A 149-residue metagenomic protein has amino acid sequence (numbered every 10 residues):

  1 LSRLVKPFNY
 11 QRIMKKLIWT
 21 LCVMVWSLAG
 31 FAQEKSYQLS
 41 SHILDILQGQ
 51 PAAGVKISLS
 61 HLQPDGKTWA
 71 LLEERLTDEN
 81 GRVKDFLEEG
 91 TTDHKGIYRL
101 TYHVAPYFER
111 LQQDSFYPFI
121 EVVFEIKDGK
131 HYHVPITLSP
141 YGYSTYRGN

Functional and structural regions predicted by a protein language model:
K6, Q11-L17: Positively charged n-region of N-terminal signal peptides that target proteins for export
W19-A53, H61, Y143-N149: Beta-strand-rich domain onsets/edges
Q38, K95-N149: Feature of secretome-associated and extracellular-like proteins
K56, H61, L87-E89, Y102-P106 (+1 more regions): A mature extracytoplasmic/lumenal domain signature
K56-L72: Short amphipathic beta-strand segments in non-cytosolic proteins
K67-F86: Short, acidic Ser/Thr/Gly-rich low-complexity loop/linker segments typical of extracellular and cell-surface proteins
L76-N80, T92, E125-K127: Short proline/glycine- and polar residue-rich coil/turn motifs
K84-G96: Short Pro-Gly-centered beta-turn/loop motif in secreted/extracellular proteins
